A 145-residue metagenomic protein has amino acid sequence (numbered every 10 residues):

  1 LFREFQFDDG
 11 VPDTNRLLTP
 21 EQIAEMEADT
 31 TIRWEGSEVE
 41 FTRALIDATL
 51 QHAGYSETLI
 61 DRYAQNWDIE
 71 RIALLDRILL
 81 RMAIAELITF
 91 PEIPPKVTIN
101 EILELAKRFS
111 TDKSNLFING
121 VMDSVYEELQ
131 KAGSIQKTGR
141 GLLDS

Functional and structural regions predicted by a protein language model:
L1-S145: N-terminal interaction/assembly modules
